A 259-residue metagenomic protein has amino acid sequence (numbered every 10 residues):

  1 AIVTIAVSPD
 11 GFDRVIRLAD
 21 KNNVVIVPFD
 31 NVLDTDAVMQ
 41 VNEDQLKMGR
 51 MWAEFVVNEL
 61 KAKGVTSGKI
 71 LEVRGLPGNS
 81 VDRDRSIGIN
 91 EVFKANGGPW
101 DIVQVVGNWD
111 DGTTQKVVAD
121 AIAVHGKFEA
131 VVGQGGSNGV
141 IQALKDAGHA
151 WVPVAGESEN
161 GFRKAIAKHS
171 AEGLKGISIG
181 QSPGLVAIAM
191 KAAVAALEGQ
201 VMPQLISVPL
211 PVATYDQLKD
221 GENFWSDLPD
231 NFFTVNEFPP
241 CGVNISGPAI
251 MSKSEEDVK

Functional and structural regions predicted by a protein language model:
A1-K259: A residue-level marker of the well-folded mature domains of exported/periplasmic proteins
